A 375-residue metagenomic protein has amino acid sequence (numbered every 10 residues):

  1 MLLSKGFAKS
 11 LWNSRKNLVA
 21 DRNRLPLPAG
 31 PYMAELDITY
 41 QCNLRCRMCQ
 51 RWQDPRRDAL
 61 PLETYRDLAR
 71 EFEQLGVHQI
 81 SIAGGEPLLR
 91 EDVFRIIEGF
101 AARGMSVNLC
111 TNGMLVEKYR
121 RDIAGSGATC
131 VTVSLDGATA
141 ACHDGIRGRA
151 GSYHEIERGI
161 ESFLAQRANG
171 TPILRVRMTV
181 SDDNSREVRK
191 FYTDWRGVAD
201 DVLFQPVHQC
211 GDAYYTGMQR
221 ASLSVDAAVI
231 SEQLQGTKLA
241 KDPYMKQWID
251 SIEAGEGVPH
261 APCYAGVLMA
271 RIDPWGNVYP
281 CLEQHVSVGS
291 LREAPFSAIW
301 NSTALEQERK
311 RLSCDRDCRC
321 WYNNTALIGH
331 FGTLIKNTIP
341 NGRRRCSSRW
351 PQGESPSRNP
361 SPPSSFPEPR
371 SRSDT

Functional and structural regions predicted by a protein language model:
M1, G6-K9, R103, G125-W275 (+5 more regions): Radical SAM enzyme [4Fe-4S]-AdoMet core and its adjacent flexible, acidic and glycine-rich loops/tails across
L2-C130, D212-A213, S364, E368-S371 (+1 more regions): Conserved alpha-helical substructure of the radical SAM core
S10, N17-A20, L25, G257-P262 (+1 more regions): Flexible mid-to-C-terminal extensions adjoining Fe-S/redox cofactors in radical SAM and related proteins
Y32, G76-H78, G266, L282 (+1 more regions): Exposed loop/turn and edge beta-strand positions of beta-sandwich/beta-sheet ligand-binding modules
Y32-M33, M245-I252, G266, I299-K310: Short, intrinsically disordered, charge-biased short linear motifs at domain edges
I38, C42-N43, P61, F100 (+5 more regions): Generic structural signal for small/hydrophobic residues in well-ordered secondary structure, especially within
M48, W52-P55, M269, S287 (+1 more regions): Secreted/processed peptides and extracellular or luminal domains of membrane proteins
